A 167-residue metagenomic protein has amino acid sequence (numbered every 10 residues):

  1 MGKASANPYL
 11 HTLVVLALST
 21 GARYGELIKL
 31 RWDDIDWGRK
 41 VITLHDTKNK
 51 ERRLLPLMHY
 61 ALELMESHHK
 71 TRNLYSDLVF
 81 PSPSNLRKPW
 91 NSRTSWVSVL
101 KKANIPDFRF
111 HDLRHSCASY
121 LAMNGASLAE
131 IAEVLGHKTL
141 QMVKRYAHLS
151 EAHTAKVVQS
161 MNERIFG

Functional and structural regions predicted by a protein language model:
M1-Y24, I28-K29, G38, K48-E51 (+3 more regions): Basic, Lys/Arg- and aromatic-enriched nucleic-acid-binding interface segment
G2-S5, H45-R52, P81-R87, N104-D112: Short, contiguous acidic/charged loop-to-helix segments that flank catalytic cores in large enzymes
T12-V14, L64, Y75, S95 (+5 more regions): Hydrophobic alpha-helical segments typical of transmembrane helices and their membrane-interface/capping positions
T12-V15, S19-E26, R114-K138, R145: C-terminal catalytic core of tyrosine-transesterase DNA break-rejoin enzymes
D34-V41, D107, A126-R145, K156: Short, polar N-cap/turn motifs at the start of nucleic acid-interacting alpha helices
D46-K50, Y60-L62, L135-S160: Catalytic-site neighborhood detector that most strongly recognizes the C-terminal catalytic loop/helix of tyrosine
T47-S67, S76-S98: C-terminal catalytic core of Y-nucleophile DNA break-rejoin enzymes
S67, T71, P81-L86, Q141 (+1 more regions): C-terminal secondary-structure termini that scaffold catalytic or DNA-interacting sites
